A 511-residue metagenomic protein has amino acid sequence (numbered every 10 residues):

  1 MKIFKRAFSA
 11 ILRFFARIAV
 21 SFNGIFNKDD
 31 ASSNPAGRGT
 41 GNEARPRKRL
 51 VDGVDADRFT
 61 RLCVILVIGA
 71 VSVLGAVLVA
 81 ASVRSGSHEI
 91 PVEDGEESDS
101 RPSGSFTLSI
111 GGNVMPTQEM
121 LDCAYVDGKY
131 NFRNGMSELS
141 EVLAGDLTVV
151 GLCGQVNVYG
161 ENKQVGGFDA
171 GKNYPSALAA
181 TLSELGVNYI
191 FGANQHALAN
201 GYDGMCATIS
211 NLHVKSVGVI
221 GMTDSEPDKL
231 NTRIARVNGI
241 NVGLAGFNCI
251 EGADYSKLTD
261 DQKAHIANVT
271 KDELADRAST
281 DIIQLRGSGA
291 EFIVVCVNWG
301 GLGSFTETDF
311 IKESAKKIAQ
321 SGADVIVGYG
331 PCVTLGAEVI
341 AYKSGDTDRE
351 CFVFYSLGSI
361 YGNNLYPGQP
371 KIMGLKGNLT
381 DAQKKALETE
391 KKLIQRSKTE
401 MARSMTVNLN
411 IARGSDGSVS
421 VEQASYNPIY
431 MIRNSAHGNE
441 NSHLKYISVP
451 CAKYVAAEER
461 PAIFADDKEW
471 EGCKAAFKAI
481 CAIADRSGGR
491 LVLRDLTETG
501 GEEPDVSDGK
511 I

Functional and structural regions predicted by a protein language model:
K2-G24, G41-I511: Acidic, metal/ion-coordinating pockets
A19, D30-A31: Intrinsically disordered, low-complexity segments
